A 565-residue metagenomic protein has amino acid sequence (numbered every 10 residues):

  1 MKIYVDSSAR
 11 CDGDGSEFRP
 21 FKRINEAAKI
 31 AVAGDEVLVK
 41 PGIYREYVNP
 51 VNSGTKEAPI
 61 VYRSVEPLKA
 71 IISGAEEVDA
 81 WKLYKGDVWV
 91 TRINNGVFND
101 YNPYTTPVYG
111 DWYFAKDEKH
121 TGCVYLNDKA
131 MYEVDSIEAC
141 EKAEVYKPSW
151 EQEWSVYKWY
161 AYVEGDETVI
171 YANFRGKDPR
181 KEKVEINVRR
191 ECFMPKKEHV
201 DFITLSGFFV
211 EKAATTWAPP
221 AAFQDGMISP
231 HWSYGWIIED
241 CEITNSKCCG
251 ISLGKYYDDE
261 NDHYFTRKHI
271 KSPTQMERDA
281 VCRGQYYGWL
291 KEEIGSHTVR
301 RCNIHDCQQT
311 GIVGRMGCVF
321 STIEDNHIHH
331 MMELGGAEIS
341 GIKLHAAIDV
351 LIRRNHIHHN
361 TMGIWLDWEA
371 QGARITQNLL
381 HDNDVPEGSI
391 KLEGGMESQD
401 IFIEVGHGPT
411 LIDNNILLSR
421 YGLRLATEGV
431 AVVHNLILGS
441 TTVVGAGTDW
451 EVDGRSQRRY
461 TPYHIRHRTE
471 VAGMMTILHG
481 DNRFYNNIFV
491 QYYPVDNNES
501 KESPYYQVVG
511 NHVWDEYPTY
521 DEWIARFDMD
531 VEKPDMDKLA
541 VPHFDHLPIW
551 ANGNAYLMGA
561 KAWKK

Functional and structural regions predicted by a protein language model:
K2-W232, I237, E242-S252, Y256-G288 (+6 more regions): Extracellular polysaccharide-degrading/modifying enzymes targeting complex plant/algal/animal polysaccharides
E57, F193, T215-H231, K247-K565: Glycine- and acidic/polar-rich repeat regions and solenoidal domains
